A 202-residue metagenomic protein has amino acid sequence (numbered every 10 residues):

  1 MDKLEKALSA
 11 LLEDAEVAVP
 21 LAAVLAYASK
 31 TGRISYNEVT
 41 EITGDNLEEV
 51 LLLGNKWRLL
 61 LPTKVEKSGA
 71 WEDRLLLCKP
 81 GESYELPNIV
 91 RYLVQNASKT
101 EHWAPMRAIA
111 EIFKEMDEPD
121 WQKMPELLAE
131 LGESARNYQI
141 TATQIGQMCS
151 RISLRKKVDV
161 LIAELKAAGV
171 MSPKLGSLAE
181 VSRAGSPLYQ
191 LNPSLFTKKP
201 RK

Functional and structural regions predicted by a protein language model:
M1-D45, K99-S150: Short amphipathic alpha-helical interface segments
L11-L12, S150-R151, L161, A179-V181: Tandem-repeat/low-complexity and Cys-motif detector
E41-T63, R151-A168: Short amphipathic alpha-helical interaction segments
R58, V65, P87-N88, G169 (+1 more regions): Polar/charged low-complexity regions in secreted precursors and cytosolic/nuclear IDRs
K64-R74, K174-A184: Short, Lys/Arg-rich nucleic-acid/phosphate-binding segment
R74-E115, G185-K202: Short, amphipathic alpha-helical interaction segments positioned at domain boundaries
E164, R183-S186: Amphipathic alpha-helical binding modules
